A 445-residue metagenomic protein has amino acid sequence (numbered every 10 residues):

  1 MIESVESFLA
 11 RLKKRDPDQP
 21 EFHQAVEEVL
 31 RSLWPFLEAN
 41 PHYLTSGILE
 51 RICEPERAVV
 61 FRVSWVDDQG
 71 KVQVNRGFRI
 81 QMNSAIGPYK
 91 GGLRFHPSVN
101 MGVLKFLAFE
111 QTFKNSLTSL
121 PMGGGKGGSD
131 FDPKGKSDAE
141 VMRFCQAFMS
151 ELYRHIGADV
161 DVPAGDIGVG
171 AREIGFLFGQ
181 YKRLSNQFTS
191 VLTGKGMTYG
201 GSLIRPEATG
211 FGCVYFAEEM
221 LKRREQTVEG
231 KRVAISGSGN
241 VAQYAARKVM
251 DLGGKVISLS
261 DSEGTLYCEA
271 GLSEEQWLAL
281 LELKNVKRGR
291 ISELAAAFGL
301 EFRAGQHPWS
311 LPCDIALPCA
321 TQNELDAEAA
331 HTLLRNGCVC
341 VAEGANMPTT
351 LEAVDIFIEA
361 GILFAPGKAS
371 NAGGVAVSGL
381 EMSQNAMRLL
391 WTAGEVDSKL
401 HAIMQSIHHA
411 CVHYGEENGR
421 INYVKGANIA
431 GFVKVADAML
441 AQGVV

Functional and structural regions predicted by a protein language model:
M1-L203, D437-G443: N-terminal ligand-binding/catalytic initiation module
I2-A25, M220, L334-V445: Adenosine-phosphate binding glycine-rich loop
E3, P17-Q24, E28, Y43 (+23 more regions): Conserved active-site and cofactor/substrate-binding residues in soluble primary-metabolism enzymes
L33, L104-L107, L177, C213-L221 (+3 more regions): Buried hydrophobic packing segments
V160-A164, Q187-L192, I235, S258-D261 (+5 more regions): General beta-strand structural signal in soluble alpha/beta enzymes
T193-G196, G201-P312: Glycine-rich phosphate/diphosphate-binding loop of Rossmann-like nucleotide-binding domains
G264-F364, A369: Rossmann-like adenosine-cofactor binding region
